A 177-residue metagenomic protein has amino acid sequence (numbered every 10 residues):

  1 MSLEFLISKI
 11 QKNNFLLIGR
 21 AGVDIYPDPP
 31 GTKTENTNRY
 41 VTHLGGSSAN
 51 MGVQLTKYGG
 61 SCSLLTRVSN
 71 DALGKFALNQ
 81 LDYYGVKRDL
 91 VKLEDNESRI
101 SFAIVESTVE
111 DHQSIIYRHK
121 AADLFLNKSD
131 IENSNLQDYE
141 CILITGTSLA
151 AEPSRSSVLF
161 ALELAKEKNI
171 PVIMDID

Functional and structural regions predicted by a protein language model:
S2-K87: Glycine-rich phosphate/adenosyl-contacting loop at the front of the ribokinase-like
S2-N14, K128-S134, S157-E167: Short amphipathic alpha-helices and their capping/turn segments at secondary-structure boundaries
L17-I18, L90, I173-D175: General beta-strand structural signal in soluble alpha/beta enzymes
D24, D123, L149-A150: Glycine-rich nucleotide phosphate-binding loop and flanking beta-alpha elements of Rossmann-like dinucleotide-binding
T37-N38, I116-R118, T145-T147, D175-D177: Short, basic, glycine/proline-bearing loop/turn elements
H43-N50, D123-K128, P153: Short secondary-structure boundary/capping elements
S61-I144: Conserved N-terminal subdomain of the carbohydrate kinase-like
C141, T147-D177: Conserved beta-alpha-beta core of the PfkB/ribokinase-like small-molecule kinase fold
